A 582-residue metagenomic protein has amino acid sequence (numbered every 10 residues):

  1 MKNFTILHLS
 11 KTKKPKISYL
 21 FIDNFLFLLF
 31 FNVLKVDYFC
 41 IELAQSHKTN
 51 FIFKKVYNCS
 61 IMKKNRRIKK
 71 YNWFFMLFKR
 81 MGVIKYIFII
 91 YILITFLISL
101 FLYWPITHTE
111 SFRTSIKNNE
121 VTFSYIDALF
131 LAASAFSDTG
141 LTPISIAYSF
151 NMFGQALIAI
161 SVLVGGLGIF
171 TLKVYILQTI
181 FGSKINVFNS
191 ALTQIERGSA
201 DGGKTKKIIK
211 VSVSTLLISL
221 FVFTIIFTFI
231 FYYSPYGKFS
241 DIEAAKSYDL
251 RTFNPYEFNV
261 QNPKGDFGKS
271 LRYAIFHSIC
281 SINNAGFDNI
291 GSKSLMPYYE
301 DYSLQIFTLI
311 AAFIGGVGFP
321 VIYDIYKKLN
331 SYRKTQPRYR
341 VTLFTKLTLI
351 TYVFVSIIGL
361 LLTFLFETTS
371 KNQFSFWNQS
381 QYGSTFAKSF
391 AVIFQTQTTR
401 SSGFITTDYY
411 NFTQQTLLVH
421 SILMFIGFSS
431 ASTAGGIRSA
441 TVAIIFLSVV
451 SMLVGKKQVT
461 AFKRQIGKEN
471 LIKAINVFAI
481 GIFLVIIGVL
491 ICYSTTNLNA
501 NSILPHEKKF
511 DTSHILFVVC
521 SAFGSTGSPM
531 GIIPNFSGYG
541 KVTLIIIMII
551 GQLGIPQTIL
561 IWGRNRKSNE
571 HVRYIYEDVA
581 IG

Functional and structural regions predicted by a protein language model:
M1, T5, K11-S18, N24-V33 (+1 more regions): Membrane-proximal intracellular helices of multi-pass ion channels
